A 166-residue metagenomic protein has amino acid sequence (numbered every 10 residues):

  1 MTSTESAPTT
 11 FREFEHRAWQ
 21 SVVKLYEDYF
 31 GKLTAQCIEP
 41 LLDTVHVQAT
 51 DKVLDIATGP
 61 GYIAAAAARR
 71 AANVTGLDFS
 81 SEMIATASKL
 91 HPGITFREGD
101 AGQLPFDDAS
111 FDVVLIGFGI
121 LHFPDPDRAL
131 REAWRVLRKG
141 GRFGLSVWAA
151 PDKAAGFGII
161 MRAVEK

Functional and structural regions predicted by a protein language model:
T2-D51, Y62-A66, M83-T86, L90 (+1 more regions): Conserved class I S-adenosyl-L-methionine
F30, T34-I38, S80, P126 (+1 more regions): Conserved donor sugar-nucleotide recognition element shared by glycan-biosynthetic enzymes
K52-L104, V113, R128: Class I SAM-dependent methyltransferase SAM/SAH-binding core
P105-D107, P124: GHKL-family ATP-binding catalytic core of two-component histidine kinases
V113-D127, A149: A short SAM/SAH-binding and catalytic strip from SAM-dependent methyltransferases
D127-R142: A short glycine-rich, Lys/Arg-flanked "PGG" loop and its adjoining helix->strand segment in the class I
R142-K166: Conserved class I S-adenosyl-L-methionine
